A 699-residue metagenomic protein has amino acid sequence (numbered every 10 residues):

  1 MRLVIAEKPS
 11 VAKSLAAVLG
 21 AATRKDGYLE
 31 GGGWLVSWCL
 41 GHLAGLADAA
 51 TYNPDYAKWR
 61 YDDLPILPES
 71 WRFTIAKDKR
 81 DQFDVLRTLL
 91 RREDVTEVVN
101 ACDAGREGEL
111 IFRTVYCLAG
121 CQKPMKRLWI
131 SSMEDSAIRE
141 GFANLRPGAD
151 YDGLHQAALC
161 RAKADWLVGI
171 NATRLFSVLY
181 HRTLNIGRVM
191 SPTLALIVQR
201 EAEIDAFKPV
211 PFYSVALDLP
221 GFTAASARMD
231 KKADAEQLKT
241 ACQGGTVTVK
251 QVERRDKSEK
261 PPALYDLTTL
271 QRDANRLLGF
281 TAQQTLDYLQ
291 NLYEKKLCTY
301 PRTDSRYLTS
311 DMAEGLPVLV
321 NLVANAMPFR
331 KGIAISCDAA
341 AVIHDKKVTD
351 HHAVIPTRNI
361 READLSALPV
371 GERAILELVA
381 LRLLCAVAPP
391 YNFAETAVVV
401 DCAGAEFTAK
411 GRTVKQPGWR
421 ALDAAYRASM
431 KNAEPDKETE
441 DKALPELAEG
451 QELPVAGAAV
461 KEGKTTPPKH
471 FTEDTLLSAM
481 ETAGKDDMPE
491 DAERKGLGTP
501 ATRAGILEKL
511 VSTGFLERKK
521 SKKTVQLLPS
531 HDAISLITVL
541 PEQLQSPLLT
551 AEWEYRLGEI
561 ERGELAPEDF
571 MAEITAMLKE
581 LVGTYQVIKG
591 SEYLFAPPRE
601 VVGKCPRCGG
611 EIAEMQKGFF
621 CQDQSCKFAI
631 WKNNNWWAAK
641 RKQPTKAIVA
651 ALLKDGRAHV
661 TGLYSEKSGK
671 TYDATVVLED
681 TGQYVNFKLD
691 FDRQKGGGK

Functional and structural regions predicted by a protein language model:
M1, A101-A104, H181-T183, R254-A263 (+3 more regions): Conserved short loop/turn motifs at secondary-structure junctions
M1-A162, W166, R427-M430, P467: Intrinsically disordered, low-complexity regulatory segments
R2-L3, K79, L90, L118 (+6 more regions): Basic, low-complexity terminal or inter-domain segments flanking catalytic cores
P9-A16, G33-V36, L40, A76-R87 (+19 more regions): Amphipathic alpha-helical transducer elements in NTP-driven molecular machines
E30-G32, D218-F222, D401-A405, S668: Short strand-coil-strand connectors
E93, D135-L219, R254-S258: C-terminal or mid-to-C-terminal helical accessory/interaction module adjacent to the motor/catalytic core
K232-Y265, Q271: Metal- or metallocofactor-binding catalytic centers and their adjacent structured scaffolds across diverse enzyme
